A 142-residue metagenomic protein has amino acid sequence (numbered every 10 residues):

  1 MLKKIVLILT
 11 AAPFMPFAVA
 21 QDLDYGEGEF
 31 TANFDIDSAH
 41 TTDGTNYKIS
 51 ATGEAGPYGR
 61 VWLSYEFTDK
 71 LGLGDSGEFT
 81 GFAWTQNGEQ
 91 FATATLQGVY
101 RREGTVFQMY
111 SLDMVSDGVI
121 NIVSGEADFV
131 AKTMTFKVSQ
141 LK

Functional and structural regions predicted by a protein language model:
M1-K4: Positively charged n-region of N-terminal signal peptides that target proteins for export
V6-T10: Internal alpha-helical transmembrane segments of multi-pass membrane proteins, especially GPCRs
A11-A18: Hydrophobic h-region of N-terminal signal peptides that target proteins for export in Gram-negative bacteria
V19-K142: Beta-strand-enriched cores of mature, soluble protein domains
